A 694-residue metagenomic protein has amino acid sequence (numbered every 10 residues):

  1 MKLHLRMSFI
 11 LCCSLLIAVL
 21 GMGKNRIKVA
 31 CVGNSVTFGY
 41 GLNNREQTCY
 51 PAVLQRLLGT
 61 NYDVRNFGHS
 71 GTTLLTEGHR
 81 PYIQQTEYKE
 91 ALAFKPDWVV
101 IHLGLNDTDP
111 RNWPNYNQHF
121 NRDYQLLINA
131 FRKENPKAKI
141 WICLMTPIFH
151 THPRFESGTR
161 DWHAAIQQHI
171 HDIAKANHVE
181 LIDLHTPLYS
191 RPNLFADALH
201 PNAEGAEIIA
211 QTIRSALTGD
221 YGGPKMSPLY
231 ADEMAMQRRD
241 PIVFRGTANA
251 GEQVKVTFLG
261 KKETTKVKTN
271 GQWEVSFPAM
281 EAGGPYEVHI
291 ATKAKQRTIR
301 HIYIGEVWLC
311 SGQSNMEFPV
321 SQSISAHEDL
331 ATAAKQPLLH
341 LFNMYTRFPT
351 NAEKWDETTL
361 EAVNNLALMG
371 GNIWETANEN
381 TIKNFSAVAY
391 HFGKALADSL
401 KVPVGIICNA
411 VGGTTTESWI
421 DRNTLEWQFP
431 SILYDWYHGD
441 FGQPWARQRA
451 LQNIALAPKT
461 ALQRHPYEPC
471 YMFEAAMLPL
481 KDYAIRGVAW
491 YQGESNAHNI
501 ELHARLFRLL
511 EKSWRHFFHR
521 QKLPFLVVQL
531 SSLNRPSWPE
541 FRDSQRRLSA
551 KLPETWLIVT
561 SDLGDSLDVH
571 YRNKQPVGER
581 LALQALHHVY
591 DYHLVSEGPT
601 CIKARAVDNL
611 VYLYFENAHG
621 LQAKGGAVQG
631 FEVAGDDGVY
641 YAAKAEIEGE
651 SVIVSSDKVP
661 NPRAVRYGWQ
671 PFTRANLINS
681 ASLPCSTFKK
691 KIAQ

Functional and structural regions predicted by a protein language model:
M1-N25: Bacterial Sec-dependent N-terminal signal peptides
K2, K24, R56, H79-Y221 (+3 more regions): Alpha-helical cap/lid subdomain in secreted, periplasmic, or secretory-pathway luminal O-acyl-processing enzymes
N25-C31, V36-Q125, R300-H301, V307-L309 (+7 more regions): Conserved SGNH/GDSL esterase-like catalytic core that processes O-acyl groups on lipids and polysaccharides
G222-A250, R300-C310, E317, Q584-A604: Non-catalytic, glycine-rich low-complexity segments
R245-A326, H391: Extended acidic/polar, glycine-enriched regions that form or flank non-catalytic beta-rich accessory modules
T269, E317, E328-L330, A334-K335 (+3 more regions): Catalytic-domain carbohydrate-binding cleft regions of carbohydrate-active enzymes
I324-N372: N-terminal structural subdomain of ketosynthase/condensing enzymes
